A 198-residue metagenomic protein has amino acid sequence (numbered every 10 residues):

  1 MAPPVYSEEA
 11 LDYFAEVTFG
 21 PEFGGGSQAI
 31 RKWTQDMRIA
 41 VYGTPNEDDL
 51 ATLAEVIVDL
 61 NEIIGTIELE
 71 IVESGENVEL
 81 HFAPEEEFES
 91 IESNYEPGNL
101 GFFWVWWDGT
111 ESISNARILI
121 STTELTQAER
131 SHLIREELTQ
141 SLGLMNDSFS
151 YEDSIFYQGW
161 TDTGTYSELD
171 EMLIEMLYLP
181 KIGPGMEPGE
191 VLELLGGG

Functional and structural regions predicted by a protein language model:
M1-V41, P45-E47, G196: Disordered inhibitory propeptide/activation segment of secreted metzincin zinc metalloprotease zymogens, centered on
A2-V5, F23, P97-E129, M145-G198: Metalloprotease/metallohydrolase-associated module, dominated by Zn2+-dependent proteases
D12, G75, E86-S93, E168-L179: Short alpha-helical interface patches
V17-G25, V58-I67, L119, L195-G197: Short N-terminal helix-initiation segments at or just after the protein's N-terminus
R38, E68, E79, P188-L192: Residues at or immediately flanking beta-strands
V41-A54, P184-M186: Amphipathic repeat-derived elements
E47-Y151: Metzincin-family zinc-dependent endopeptidase catalytic domain
